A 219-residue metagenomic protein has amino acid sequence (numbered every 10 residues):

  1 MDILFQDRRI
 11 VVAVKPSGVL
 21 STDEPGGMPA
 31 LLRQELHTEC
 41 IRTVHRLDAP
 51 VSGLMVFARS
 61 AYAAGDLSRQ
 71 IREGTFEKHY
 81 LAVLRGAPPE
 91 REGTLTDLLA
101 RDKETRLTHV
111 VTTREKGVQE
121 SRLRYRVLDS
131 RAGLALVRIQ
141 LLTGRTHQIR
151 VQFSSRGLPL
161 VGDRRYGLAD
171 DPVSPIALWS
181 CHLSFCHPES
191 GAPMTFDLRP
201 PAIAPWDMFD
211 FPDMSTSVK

Functional and structural regions predicted by a protein language model:
M1-I10, P16-S21, L142, T146-K219: Pseudouridine synthases involved in rRNA/tRNA modification
M1-R122, D129-A132, A177, R199-D207 (+2 more regions): RNA pseudouridine synthases
R85, I139-L142: A structural micro-motif recognizing beta-strand termini and the immediately following turn/loop segments
V127-S130, H187: Short, low-complexity Ser/Thr-rich regulatory SLiMs
A132, V137-Q140: Short histidine-centered loop motifs in beta-beta connectors
